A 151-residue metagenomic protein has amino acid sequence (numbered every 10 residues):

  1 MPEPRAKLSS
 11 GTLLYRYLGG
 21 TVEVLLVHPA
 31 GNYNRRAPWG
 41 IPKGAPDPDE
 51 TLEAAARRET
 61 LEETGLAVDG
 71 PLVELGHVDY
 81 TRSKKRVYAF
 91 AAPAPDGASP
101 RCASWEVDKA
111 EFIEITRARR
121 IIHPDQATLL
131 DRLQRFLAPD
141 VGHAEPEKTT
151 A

Functional and structural regions predicted by a protein language model:
M1-I41: N-terminal strand-loop-strand
K7, V68, V73, H77-S104 (+3 more regions): Active-site-adjacent beta-strand/loop module that shapes the phosphate/pyrophosphate-binding cleft
L14-R16, H28, A89-P93, E114: Short, well-ordered beta-strand micro-motif
G19-G20, N32-N34, D47-P48, L66 (+2 more regions): Short, charged/polar surface micro-motifs in flexible loops or helix N-caps
P29, R58-E59, E111: Short, cationic motifs built from Arg/Lys/His that form the positively charged side of catalytic pockets
I41-V73: The catalytic Nudix box helix
A118-R119: A generic structural signal for short hydrophobic patches within well-formed alpha-helices
I122-A151: Charged phosphate-binding loop/patch that engages nucleotide di/tri-phosphates or the phosphate backbone of nucleic
